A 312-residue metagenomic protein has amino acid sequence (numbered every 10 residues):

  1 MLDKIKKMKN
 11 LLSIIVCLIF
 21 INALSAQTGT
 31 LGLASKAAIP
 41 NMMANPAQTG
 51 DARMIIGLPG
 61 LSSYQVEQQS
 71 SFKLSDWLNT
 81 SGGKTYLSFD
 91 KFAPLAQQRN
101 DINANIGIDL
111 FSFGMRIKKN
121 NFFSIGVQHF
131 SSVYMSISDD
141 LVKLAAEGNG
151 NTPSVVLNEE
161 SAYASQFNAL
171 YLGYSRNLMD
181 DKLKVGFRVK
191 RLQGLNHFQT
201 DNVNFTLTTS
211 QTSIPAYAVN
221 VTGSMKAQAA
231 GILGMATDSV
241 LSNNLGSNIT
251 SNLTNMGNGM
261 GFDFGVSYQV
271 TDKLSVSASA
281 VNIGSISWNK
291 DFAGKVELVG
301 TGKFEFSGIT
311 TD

Functional and structural regions predicted by a protein language model:
M1-T30: Bacterial Sec-dependent N-terminal signal peptides
Q27-D312: Subset of outer-membrane beta-barrel
